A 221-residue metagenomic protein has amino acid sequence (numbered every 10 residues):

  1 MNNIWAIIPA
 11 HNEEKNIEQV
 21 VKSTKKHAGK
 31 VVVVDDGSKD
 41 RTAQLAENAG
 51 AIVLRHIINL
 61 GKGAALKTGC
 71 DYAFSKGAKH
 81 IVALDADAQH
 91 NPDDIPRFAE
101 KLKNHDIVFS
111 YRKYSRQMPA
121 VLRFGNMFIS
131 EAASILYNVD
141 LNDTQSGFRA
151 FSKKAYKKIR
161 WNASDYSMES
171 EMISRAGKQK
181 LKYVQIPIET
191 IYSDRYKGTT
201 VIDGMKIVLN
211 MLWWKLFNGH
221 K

Functional and structural regions predicted by a protein language model:
N3-W5, E171: Cell-envelope/extracellular polymer assembly enzymes that use nucleotide-activated donors
W5-P9, V32, R55: Short hydrophobic beta-strand elements that form part of the catalytic alpha/beta core underpinning NDP-sugar/donor
P9-K26: Short, well-formed alpha-helical segments that are part of the catalytic scaffolds of diverse glycosyltransferases
K15-Q19, D40-A49: Acidic helix N-cap motif at the loop->helix transition within catalytic regions of sugar-transfer enzymes
D35-A43, A88: A conserved acidic beta->alpha catalytic loop
I58-S75, P92-Y166, Y192-L216, H220: Acceptor/aglycone-binding surface of glycosyltransferases and processive sugar-polymer synthases
A78-D87: Short beta-strand-to-loop acidic/aromatic patch adjacent to the donor-nucleotide binding site
D140, N162-S164, I173-I191: Catalytic donor-sugar/metal-binding loop of nucleotide-sugar-dependent glycosyltransferases
